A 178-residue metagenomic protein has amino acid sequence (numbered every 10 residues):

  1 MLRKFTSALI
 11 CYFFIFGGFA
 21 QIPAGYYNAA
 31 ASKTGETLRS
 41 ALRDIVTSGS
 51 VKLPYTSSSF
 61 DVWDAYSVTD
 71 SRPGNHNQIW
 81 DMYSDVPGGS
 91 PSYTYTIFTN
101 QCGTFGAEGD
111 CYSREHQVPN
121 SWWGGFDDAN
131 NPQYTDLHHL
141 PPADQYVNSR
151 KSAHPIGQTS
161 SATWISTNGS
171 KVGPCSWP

Functional and structural regions predicted by a protein language model:
M1-K4: Positively charged n-region of N-terminal signal peptides that target proteins for export
S7-G17: Bacterial N-terminal signal peptides
F19-S90: N-terminal module-boundary/linker segments of secreted carbohydrate-active enzymes
S58-T69, Y95-T99, G125-D128: Short alpha-helical segments and helix-capping/turn motifs at coil-helix boundaries
W80-D81, V86-C111: Short, His- and charge-rich active-site/binding loops that engage polyanionic ligands
C102-P178: Domain-level detector of nuclease and nuclease-like folds in predominantly extracellular/periplasmic contexts
